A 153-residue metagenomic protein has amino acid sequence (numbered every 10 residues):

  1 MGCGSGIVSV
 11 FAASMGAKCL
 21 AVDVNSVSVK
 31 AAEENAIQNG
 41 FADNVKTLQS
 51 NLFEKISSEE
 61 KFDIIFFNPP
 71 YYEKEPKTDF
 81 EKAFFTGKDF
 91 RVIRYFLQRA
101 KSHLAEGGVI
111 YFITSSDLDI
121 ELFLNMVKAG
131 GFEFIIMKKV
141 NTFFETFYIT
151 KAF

Functional and structural regions predicted by a protein language model:
M1-S58, I64-F67, Y72-K74: Conserved SAM/SAH cofactor-binding pocket of Class I
C3, C19, D23, V27 (+4 more regions): Residues at secondary-structure transition points
E33-E34, K77-F80, F123-N125: Short amphipathic alpha-helical segments
I56-E60, K77, F123, F147: Short, well-ordered secondary-structure micro-motifs
P69-Y95: Mobile active-site "lid"/loop adjacent to the S-adenosyl-L-methionine
V92-I149: Conserved Class I SAM-dependent methyltransferase catalytic core
K151-F153: Conserved beta strand-loop-helix elements of the APE1-like EEP
